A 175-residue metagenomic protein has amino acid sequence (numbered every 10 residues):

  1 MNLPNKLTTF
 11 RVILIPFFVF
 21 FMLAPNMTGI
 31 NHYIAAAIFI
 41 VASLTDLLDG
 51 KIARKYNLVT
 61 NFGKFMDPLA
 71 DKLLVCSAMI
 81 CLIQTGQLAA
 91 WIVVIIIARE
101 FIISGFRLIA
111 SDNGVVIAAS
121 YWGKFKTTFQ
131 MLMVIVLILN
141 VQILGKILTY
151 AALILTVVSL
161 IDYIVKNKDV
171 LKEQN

Functional and structural regions predicted by a protein language model:
M1-N175: Alpha-helical transmembrane bundles and membrane-interface segments of multipass inner-membrane proteins
